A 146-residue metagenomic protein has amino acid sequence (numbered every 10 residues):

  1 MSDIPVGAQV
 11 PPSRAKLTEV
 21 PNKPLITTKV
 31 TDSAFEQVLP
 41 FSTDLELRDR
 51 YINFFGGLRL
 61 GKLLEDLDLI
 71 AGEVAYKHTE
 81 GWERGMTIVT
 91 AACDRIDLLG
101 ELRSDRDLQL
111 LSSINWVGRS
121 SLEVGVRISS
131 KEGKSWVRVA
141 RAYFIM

Functional and structural regions predicted by a protein language model:
M1-A15, R103-R106, N115-M146: HotDog/MaoC-like acyl-thioester-processing domains
M1-F55: Non-catalytic linker/capping segments at the edges of enzyme domains
L25-V30, N53, L63, M86-T87 (+2 more regions): Beta-strand elements of modular eukaryotic interaction domains
V30-E36, K62, D107-Q109, E123 (+1 more regions): Intrinsic-disorder/low-complexity, polar/charged segments enriched in Ser/Thr/Lys/Arg/Asp/Glu/Gln
Q37-L45, E80-C93: A short glycine/small-residue-enriched secondary-structure motif
L58-R84: Active-site helix/loop of acyl-thioester processing domains in fatty-acid/polyketide metabolism, spanning hotdog-fold
R84-Q109: A cross-kingdom feature marking solvent-exposed beta-strand/loop segments within repeated, beta-rich binding/scaffold
L111-S113: Residues within well-ordered beta-strands of beta-sheet-rich folds
